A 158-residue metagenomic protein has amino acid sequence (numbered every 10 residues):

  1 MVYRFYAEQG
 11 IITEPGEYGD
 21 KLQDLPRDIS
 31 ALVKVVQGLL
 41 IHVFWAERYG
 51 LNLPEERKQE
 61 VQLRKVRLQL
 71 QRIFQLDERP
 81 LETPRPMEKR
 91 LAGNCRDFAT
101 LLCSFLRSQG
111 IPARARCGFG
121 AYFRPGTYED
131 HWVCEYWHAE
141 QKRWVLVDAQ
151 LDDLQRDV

Functional and structural regions predicted by a protein language model:
M1-K89, R107: N-terminal accessory/pre-domain segments preceding catalytic cores
K89-D97: Short, conserved micro-motifs enriched in small and acidic residues
D97-V158: Hydrophobic/aromatic-rich core segments of domains that either
